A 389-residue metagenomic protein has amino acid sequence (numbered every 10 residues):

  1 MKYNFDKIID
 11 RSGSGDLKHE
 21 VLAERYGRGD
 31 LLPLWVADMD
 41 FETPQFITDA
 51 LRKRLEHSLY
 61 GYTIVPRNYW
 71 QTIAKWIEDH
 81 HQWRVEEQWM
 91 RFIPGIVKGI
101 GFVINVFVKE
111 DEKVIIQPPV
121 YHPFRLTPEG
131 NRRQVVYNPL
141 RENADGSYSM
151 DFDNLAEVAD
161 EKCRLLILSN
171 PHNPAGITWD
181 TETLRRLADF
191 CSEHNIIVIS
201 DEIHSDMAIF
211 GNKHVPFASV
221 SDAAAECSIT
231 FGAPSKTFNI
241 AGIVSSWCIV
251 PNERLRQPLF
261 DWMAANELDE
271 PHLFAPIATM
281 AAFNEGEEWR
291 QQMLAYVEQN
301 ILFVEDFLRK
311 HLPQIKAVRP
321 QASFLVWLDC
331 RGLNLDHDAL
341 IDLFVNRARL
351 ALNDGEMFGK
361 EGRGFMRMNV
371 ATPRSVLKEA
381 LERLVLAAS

Functional and structural regions predicted by a protein language model:
K2-G95, F102, A282-F283, S389: N-terminal small-domain helix-loop-helix segment of the aminotransferase-like
Y60-D189, D206-M207, H214-S219, A223: Conserved core of the PLP fold type I
E86-E87, R319-F324, R363: Short Gly/Ser/Thr- and Asp/Glu-enriched loop/turn motifs at secondary-structure junctions
N131, E193-H194, A224, A348: Helix C-cap/helix->beta junction micro-motif
A156, A224, N334, L343-L352 (+1 more regions): PLP-dependent enzyme catalytic core of the Aspartate aminotransferase-like
D222, E226-E298, D306: Conserved core segment of the aminotransferase class I/II
M280, Y296-E305, A317-C330: Conserved glycine-rich beta-strand-loop-beta hairpin in the small C-terminal domain of fold type I
